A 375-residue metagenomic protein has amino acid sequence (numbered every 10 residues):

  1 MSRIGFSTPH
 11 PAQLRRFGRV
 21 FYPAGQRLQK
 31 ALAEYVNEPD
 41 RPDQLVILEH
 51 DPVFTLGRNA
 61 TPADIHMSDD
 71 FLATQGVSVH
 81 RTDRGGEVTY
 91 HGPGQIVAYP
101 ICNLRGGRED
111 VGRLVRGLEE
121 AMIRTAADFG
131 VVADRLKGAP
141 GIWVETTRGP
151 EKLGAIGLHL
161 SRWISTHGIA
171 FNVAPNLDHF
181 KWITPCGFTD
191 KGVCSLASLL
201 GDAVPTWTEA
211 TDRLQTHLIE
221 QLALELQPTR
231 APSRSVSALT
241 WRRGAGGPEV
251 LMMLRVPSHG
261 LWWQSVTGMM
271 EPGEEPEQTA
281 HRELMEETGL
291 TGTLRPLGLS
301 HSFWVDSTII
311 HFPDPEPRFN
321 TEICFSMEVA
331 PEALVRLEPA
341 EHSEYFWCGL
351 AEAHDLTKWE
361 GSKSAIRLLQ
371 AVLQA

Functional and structural regions predicted by a protein language model:
M1-P150, V204-P205: N-terminal lobe of the biotin/lipoate ligase/transferase fold
S2-S7, A12-Q13, F17, E109-L153 (+1 more regions): Long, positively charged amphipathic alpha-helical accessory segments at protein N-termini or as interdomain linkers
Q95-I96, R230-S265: N-terminal strand-loop-strand
E120, R124, S265-S300: The catalytic Nudix box helix
L136-G138, L158, G289-A333: Active-site segment of metal-dependent pyrophosphate-handling enzymes, primarily the Nudix hydrolase catalytic core
N172, T240-R242, L254, C324-E328 (+1 more regions): Short, well-ordered beta-strand micro-motif
T189-G192, I323-E328, A333-I366: NUDIX/MutT-family hydrolases
D212-H217, Q221-R230, D355-A375: Charged phosphate-binding loop/patch that engages nucleotide di/tri-phosphates or the phosphate backbone of nucleic
